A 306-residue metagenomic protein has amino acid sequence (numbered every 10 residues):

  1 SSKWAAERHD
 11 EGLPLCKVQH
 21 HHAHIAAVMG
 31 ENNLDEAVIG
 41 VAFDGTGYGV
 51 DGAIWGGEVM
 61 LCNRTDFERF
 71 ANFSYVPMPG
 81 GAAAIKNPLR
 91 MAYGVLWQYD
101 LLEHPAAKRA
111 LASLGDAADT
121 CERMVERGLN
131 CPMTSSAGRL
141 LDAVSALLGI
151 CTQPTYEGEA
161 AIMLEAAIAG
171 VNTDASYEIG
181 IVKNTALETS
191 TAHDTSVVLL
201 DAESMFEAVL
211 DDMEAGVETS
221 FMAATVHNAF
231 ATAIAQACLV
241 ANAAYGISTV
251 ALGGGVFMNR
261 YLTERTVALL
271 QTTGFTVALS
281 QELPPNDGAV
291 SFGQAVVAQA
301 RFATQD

Functional and structural regions predicted by a protein language model:
S1-R8, A27-G30, V50-G56, M60-L61 (+2 more regions): Short acidic, glycine/serine/threonine-rich loops at helix termini
G12-H24, S248-G253, R260, T266-V290: Conserved phosphate-binding/catalytic loops in two-lobed NTP-binding clefts
K17-G40: Conserved phosphate-binding catalytic cores of ATP/NTP-utilizing and phosphoryl-transfer enzymes
H20, H24, F70-G115: Proline/glycine-rich low-complexity loops and linkers
V38-A42, T134, A251: Short glycine-aspartate micro-motif
Y48-G49, A53-F73, R90, A110-C121 (+1 more regions): Flexible glycine/proline-rich, aromatic-decorated loop/lid segments
E68-A82, A106, M124-L129, F275-Q281: Short beta-alpha connecting loops at secondary-structure transitions that line or flank enzyme active sites
G94-S248, Y261-A268: A contiguous, well-structured pocket-lining segment that forms one wall/lid of small-molecule binding clefts in soluble
